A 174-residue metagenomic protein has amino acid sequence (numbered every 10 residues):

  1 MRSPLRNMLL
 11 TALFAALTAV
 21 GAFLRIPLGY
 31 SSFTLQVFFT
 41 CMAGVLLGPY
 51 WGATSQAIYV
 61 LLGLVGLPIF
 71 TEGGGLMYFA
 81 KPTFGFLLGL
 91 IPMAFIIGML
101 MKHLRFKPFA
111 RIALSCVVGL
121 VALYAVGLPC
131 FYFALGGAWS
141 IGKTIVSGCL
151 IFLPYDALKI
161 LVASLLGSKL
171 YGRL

Functional and structural regions predicted by a protein language model:
M1-A53: Hydrophobic transmembrane alpha-helices
R2, R6, L28, S32 (+7 more regions): Juxtamembrane/transmembrane-helix boundary motifs in multi-pass membrane proteins
M8-L13, F38-M42, G52-I58, T83-L88 (+3 more regions): Hydrophobic alpha-helical transmembrane segments
L13, V20, M77-A125: Short helix-perturbing small/polar motifs within transmembrane alpha-helices
L17, G21, R25, A43 (+12 more regions): Alpha-helical membrane-inserting segments
A22-F33, I58-M93: Interfacial aromatic-anchored transmembrane helix boundaries in multi-pass membrane proteins
P108-L174: Membrane-embedded alpha-helical hairpins and interfacial helices in multi-pass inner-membrane proteins
